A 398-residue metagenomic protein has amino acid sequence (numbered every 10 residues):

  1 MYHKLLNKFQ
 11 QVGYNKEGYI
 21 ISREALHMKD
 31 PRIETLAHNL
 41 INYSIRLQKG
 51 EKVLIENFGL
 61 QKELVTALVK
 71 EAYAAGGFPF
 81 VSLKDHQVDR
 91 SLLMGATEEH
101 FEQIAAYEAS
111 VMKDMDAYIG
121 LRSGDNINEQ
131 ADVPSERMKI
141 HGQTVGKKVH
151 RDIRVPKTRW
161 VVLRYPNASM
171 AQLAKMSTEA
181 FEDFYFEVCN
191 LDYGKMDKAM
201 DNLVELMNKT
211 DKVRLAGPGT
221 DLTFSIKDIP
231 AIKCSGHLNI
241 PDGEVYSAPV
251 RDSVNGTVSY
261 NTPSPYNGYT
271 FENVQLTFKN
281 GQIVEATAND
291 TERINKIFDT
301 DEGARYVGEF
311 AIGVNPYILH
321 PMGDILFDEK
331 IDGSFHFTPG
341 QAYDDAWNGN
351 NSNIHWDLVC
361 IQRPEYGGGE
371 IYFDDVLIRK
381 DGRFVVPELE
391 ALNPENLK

Functional and structural regions predicted by a protein language model:
Y2-K8, Y14-E24: Short, positively charged and aromatic/hydrophobic N-terminal segments
I21-G256, E390-K398: Active-site bordering "gate/hinge" segments that shape substrate access to catalytic or cofactor-binding pockets
L60-Q61, G124-N126, N167, I229 (+7 more regions): Short, glycine-/Ser/Thr-/acidic-enriched flexible segments
L215, L276-T277, I371: Short aromatic-centered micro-motifs
D252-K296: Long, well-ordered mid-to-C-terminal structural blocks that present hydrophobic/aromatic surfaces
N255, F271-N273, N280, R305-E309 (+3 more regions): Active-site lining segments that contact anionic ligands and/or coordinate catalytic metals
E285-N351: Dual-mode signal for accessory low-complexity, basic/Gly-rich regions
G323-L397: Internal helix-turn-beta structural module
